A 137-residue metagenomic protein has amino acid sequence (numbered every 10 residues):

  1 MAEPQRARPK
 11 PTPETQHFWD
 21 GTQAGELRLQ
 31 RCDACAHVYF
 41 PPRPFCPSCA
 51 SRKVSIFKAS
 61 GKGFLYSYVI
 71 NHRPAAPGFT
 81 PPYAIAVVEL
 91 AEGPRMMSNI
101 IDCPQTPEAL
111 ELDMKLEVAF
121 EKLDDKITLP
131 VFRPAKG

Functional and structural regions predicted by a protein language model:
M1-L27, A135-G137: A broadly conserved sequence feature marking short terminus-proximal activation segments in nucleic acid-centric
E26-L29, R43: Residues immediately within or flanking Cys/His clusters that coordinate Zn2+ in small zinc-binding modules
R31-A34, F45-S51: Short, cysteine/histidine-rich loop/knuckle motifs that typically chelate Zn2+
F40, K53-S55: Short functional micro-motifs and their immediate structural scaffolds
G63-L65, I100: Conserved hydrophobic positions within beta-strands
R95-T106: Beta-strand/loop nucleic-acid-binding surfaces
P104-E117: Short nucleic-acid-contacting surface segments enriched for D/E, G, S/T with interspersed K/R
A119-G137: OB-fold/S1-family single-stranded nucleic acid-binding modules
